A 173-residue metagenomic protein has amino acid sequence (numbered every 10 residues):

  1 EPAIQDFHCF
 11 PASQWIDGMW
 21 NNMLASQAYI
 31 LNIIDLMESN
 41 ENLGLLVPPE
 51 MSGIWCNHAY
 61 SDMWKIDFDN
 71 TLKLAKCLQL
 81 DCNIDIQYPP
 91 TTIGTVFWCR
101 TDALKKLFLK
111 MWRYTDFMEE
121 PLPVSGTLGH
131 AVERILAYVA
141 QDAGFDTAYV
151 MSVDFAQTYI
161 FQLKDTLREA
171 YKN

Functional and structural regions predicted by a protein language model:
E1-N173: ER/Golgi luminal nucleotide-sugar-dependent glycosyltransferases, focusing on the catalytic module
